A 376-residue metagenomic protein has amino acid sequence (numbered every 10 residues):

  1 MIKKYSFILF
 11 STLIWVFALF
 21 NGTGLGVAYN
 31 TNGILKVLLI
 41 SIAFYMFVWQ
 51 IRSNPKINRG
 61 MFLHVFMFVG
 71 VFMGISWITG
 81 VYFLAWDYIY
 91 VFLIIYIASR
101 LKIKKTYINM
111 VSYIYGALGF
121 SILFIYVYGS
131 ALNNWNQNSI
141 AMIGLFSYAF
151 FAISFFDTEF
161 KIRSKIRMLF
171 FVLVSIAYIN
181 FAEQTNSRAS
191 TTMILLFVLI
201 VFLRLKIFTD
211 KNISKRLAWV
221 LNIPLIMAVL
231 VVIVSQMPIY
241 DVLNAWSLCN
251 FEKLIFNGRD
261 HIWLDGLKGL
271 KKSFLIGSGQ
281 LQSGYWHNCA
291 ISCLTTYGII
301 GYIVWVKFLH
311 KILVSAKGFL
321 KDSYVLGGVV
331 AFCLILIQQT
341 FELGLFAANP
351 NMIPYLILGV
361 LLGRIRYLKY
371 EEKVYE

Functional and structural regions predicted by a protein language model:
M1-I51, M67-T79, D87-Y88, S121-N138 (+1 more regions): N-terminal signal-anchor transmembrane segment
Y5, S53, R59-L63, I299-L336 (+3 more regions): Hydrophobic transmembrane alpha-helices and their immediate junctions
F17-A28, Y297, L326-Y367: Membrane helix-loop boundary segments at the extracytoplasmic
L38-N54, S147-F160, I299-F319: Hydrophobic, aromatic-rich transmembrane alpha-helices and their immediate juxtamembrane boundary segments
I40-A43, K102-S130, W135-I207, K311: Alpha-helical transmembrane segments of multi-pass inner-membrane proteins
H64, F68, S112-F120, V172-I176 (+1 more regions): Hydrophobic alpha-helical membrane-interfacial segments at the cytosolic entry of transmembrane helices
I213-L217, I226-L264: Flexible juxtamembrane loops connecting transmembrane helices in multi-pass membrane enzymes that build or modify
W246-C293, Y297-V304: TM-adjacent membrane-interface loops and short helices in multi-pass inner/ER membrane proteins
